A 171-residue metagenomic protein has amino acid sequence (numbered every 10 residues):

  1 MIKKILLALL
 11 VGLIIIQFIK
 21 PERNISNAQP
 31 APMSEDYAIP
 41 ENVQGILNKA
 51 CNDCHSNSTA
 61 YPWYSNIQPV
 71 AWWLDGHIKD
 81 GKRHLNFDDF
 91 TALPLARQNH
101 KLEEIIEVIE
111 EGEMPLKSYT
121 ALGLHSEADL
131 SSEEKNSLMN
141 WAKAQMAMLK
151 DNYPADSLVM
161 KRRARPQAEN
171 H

Functional and structural regions predicted by a protein language model:
M1-S34, A144-H171: Post-cleavage N-terminal segment of exported redox proteins
N24-A38, L85-A92: Sequence context of c-type cytochrome heme-c attachment sites
I25, Q29, E111, S118-G123: His/Cys-centered metal/cofactor-coordination and adjacent catalytic loops
E35, I39, A71-N86: Short microdomains enriched in Cys/His and/or Lys/Arg
I39-N52, L74: Sequence/structural segment immediately N-terminal to covalent heme-attachment motifs in c-type and related
L47-T59, M114, L138: The canonical Cys-X-X-Cys-His
I78-V108, S126-K135: Electron-transfer interface patches adjacent to heme c in soluble/periplasmic c-type cytochromes and di-/multiheme
D88, P115-H171: Flexible coil segments in periplasmic/lumen-exposed cytochrome c-class electron-transfer proteins
